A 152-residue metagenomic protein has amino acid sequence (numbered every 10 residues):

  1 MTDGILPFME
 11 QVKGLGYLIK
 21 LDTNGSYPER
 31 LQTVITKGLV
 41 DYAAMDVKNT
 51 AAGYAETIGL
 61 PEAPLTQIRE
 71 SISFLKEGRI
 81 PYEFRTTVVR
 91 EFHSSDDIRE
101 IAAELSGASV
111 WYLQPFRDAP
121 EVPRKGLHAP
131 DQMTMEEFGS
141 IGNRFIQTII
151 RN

Functional and structural regions predicted by a protein language model:
M1-H128: Conserved AdoMet/S-adenosylmethionine-binding subsite of the radical SAM
S71-Y82, F138-I150: A structural motif corresponding to the C-terminal end of an alpha-helix and its immediate exit/capping segment
E121-R144, I149: Glycine-rich phosphate/pyrophosphate-binding loop and the adjoining helix
